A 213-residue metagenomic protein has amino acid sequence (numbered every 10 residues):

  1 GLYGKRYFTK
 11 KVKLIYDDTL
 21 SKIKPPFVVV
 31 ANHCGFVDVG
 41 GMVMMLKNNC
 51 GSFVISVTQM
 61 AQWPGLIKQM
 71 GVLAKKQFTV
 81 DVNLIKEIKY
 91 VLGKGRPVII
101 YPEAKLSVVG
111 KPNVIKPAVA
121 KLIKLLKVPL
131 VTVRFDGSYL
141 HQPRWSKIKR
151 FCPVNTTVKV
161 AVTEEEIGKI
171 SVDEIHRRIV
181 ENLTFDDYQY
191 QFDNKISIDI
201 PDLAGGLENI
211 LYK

Functional and structural regions predicted by a protein language model:
K5-I170, E174: Soluble catalytic domains of membrane acyltransferases
V131, V180, L207-I210: Unusually extended, aromatic-enriched hydrophobic runs near protein termini
H141-P143, S197-I200: Glycine-rich, charged/polar anion/phosphate-binding loops that engage phosphate groups from diverse ligands
D173-N194: Short, structured interface segments
I198-Y212: Short, flexible, mixed-charge glycine/proline-rich loop motifs that serve as phosphate/nucleic-acid-contacting
